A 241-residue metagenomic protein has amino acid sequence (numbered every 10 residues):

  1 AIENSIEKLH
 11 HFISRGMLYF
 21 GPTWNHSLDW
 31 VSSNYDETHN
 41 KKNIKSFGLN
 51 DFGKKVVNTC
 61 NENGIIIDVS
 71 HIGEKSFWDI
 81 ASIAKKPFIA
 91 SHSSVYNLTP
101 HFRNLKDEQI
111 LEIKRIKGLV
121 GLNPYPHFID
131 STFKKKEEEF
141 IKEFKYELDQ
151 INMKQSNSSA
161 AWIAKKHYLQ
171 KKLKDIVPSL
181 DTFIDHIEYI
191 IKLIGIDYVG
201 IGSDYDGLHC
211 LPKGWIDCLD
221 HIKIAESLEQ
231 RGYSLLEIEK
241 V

Functional and structural regions predicted by a protein language model:
S5-H26, E137, E143-Q150, S159-A161: Extended substrate/RNA-proximal surfaces in nucleic-acid metabolism proteins
I6-S14, D36-I89, F102-G118, D181-D197: Histidine/acidic residue-rich metal-binding segments in metalloenzymes
G16, I67, H92, V120 (+2 more regions): Conserved, mostly hydrophobic/aromatic
H26-L28, H71-G73, A84, S94-V95 (+2 more regions): Active-site-proximal loop/turn and secondary-structure-junction residues that shape catalytic pockets, frequently
K106-K165: Aromatic-lined glycan-binding groove of carbohydrate-active enzymes
L122-H127, I194-C218: Short acidic/histidine-rich active-site segments
S159-D185, Y189: Intrinsically disordered, low-complexity acidic Ser/Thr-rich regulatory segments
I216-V241: Mid-to-C-terminal alpha-helical segments outside catalytic/metal-binding sites
